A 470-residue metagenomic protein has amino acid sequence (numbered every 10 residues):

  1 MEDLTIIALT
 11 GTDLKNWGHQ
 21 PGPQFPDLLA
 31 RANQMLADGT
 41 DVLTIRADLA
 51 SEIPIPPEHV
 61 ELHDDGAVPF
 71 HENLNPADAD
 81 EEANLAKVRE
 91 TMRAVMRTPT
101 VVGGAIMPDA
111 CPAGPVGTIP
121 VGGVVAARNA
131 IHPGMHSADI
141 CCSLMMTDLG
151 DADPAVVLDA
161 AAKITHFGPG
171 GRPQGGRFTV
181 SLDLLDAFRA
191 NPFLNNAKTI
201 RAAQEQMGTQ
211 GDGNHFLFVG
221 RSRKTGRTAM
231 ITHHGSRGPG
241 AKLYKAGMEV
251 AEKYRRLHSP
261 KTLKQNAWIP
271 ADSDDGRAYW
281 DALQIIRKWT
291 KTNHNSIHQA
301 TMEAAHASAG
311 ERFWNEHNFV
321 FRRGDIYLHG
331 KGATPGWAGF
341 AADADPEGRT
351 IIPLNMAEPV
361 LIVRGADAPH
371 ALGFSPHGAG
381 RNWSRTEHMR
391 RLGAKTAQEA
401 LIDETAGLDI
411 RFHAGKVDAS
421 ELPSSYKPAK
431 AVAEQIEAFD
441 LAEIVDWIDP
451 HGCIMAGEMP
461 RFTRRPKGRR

Functional and structural regions predicted by a protein language model:
M1-P57: Charged substrate- and nucleic-acid-binding regions of tRNA-handling and nucleotidyl-transfer enzymes, centered on
D13, R31, T91-A94, A431: Residue-level detector of alpha-helical secondary structure
P26-L29, T44-D48, P173-G176, V445-P450: Short coil/turn segments at secondary-structure boundaries
A50-P76, D80: Low-complexity, highly charged intrinsically disordered N-terminal segments that act as targeting/localization
E81-A86: N-terminal small/polar loop signature for handling phosphorylated ligands or for N-terminal nucleophile
K87-M92, P99-I106, P112-V121, V125 (+5 more regions): Domain-length cofactor-binding catalytic modules of enzymes
L144, G150: Long, basic N-terminal domains or extensions that often function in RNA/ssDNA interaction or organelle/cellular
F178-V180: Short helix-terminus and kink motifs of transmembrane alpha helices, predominantly at the cytoplasmic interface
